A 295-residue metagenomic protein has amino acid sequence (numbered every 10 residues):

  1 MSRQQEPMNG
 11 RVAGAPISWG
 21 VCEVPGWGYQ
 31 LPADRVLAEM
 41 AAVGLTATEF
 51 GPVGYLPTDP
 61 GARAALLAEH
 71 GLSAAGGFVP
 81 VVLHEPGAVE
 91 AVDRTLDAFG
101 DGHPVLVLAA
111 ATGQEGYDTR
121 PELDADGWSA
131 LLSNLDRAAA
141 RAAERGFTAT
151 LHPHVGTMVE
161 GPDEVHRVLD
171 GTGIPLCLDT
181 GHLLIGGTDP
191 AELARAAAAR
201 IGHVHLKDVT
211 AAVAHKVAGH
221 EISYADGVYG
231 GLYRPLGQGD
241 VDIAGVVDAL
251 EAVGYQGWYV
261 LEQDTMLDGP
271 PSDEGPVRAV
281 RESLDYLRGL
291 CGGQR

Functional and structural regions predicted by a protein language model:
M1-G102, L132, D136, A143-F147 (+2 more regions): N-terminal pre-domain/capping segments
R3, E85-C177, I185, E274: Active-site acidic/histidine proton-transfer and metal-coordination neighborhood in alpha/beta enzyme cores
G14, A47-T48, S133-D240, Q294: Acidic/histidine-rich catalytic cores of soluble enzymes
I17-G20, G51-V53, V79-H84, A111-G113 (+5 more regions): Active-site beta-loop-alpha junctions enriched in small/polar residues
G20-V24, E115-T119, L267-P271: A short acidic, helix-capping loop that chelates divalent metal ions and anchors anionic groups
Y55, V260-P271, G275-R278: A short, acidic, flexible beta-alpha connecting loop/helix-capping segment that sits on the rim of active
G237-V253: A short, acidic, amphipathic alpha-helical segment used as a generic capping/interface helix at domain edges
